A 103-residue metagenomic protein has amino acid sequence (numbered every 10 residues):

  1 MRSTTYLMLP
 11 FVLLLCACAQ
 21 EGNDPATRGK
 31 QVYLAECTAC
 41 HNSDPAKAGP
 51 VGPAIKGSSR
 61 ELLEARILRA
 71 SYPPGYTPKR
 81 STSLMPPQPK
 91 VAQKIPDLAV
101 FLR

Functional and structural regions predicted by a protein language model:
M1-M8: Bacterial N-terminal signal peptides that target proteins for export
V12, Q31-L34, K79: Processing junctions and N-termini across compartments
L14-A17: C-terminal motif of bacterial Sec signal peptides marking the signal peptidase cleavage site
A19-G22, C40-K47, R103: Detector for the c-type heme attachment site
E21-D24, R80: Alpha-helix N-cap/N′ positions at the starts of helices
A26, K30, N42-P73: Gly/Gly-Pro-rich "capping" loops immediately C-terminal to redox-active cysteine motifs in periplasmic/lumenal
G29, L34-S43, M85, L98: The canonical Cys-X-X-Cys-His
A48-K56, S71-L102: Axial heme c-ligation environment in periplasmic c-type cytochrome domains
